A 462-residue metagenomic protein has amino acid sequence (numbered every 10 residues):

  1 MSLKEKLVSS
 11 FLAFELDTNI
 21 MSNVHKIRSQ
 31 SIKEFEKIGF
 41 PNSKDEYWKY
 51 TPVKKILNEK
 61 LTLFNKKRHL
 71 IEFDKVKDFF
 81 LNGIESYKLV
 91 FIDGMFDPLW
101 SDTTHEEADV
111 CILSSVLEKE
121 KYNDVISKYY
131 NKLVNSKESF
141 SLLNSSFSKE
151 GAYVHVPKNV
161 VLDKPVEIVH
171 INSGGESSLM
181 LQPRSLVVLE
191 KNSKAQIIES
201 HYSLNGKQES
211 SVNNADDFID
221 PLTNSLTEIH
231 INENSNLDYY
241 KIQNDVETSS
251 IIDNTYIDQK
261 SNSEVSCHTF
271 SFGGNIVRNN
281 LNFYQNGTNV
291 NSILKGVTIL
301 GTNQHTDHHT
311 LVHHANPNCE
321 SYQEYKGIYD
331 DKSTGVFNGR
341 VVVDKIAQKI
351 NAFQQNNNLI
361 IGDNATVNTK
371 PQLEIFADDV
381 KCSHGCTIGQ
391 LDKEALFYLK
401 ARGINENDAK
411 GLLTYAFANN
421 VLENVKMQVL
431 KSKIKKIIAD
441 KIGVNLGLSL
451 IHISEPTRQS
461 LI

Functional and structural regions predicted by a protein language model:
M1-S145, G327-D330: N-terminal amphipathic, basic helical "cap/leader" segment at the start of enzyme domains
L3-S10, K441-S449: Intrinsic disorder at enzyme termini
R28, R402, T457-R458: Short, cationic motifs built from Arg/Lys/His that form the positively charged side of catalytic pockets
F40-N42, T414-N424: Short, surface-exposed loop/turn segments at secondary-structure boundaries that line and modulate
W48, L412-L413: Residue-level "edge-of-site" marker
D109, L113-I404, A418, V425-L448: Conserved beta-strand/loop scaffold segments within soluble protein domains that form the structured core and edges
A409: Extracellular glycan-modifying ectodomains
I451-I462: Single conserved hydrophobic/aromatic residue that forms the stacking wall/gate of nucleotide- or nucleobase-binding
